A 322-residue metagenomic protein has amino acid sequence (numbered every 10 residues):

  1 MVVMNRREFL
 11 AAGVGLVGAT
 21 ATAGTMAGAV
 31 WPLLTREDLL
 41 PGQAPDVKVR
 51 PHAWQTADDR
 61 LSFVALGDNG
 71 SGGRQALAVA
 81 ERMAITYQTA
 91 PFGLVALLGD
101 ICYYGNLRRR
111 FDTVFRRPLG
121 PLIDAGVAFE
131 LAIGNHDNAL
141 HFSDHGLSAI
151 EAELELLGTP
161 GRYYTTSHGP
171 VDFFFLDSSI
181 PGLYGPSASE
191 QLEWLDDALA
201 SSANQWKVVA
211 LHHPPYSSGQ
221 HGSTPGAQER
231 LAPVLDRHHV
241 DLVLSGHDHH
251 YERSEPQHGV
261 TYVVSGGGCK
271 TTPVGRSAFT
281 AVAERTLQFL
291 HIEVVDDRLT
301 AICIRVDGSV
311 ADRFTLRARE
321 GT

Functional and structural regions predicted by a protein language model:
M1-V17: N-terminal secretory signal peptides and thylakoid transit peptides that target proteins across membranes
L16-P32: N-terminal type II signal-anchor transmembrane helix that functions as the membrane-insertion/stop-transfer segment
T35-A57, P91, Y103-K207, H221-L242 (+1 more regions): Extended active-site neighborhood of metal-dependent phosphoesterases/phosphodiesterases
L39-P41, A281-V282, L287-T322: A short C-terminal boundary segment appended to hydrolase-like catalytic domains
W54-A76, R82: An acidic-aromatic substrate-binding cleft motif
F63-A65, V95-L97, L131, V209 (+1 more regions): Residue-level marker for buried hydrophobic side chains located in beta-strands that build the well-ordered beta-sheet
D68, G99-D100, G134-N135, H212 (+1 more regions): Active-site glycine-centered loops adjacent to acidic/histidine catalytic or metal-binding residues that shape
S178, L211-P214, H247-D248, I304: Short, well-ordered beta-to-alpha junction loops that form the rim of enzyme active sites and present histidine/acidic
